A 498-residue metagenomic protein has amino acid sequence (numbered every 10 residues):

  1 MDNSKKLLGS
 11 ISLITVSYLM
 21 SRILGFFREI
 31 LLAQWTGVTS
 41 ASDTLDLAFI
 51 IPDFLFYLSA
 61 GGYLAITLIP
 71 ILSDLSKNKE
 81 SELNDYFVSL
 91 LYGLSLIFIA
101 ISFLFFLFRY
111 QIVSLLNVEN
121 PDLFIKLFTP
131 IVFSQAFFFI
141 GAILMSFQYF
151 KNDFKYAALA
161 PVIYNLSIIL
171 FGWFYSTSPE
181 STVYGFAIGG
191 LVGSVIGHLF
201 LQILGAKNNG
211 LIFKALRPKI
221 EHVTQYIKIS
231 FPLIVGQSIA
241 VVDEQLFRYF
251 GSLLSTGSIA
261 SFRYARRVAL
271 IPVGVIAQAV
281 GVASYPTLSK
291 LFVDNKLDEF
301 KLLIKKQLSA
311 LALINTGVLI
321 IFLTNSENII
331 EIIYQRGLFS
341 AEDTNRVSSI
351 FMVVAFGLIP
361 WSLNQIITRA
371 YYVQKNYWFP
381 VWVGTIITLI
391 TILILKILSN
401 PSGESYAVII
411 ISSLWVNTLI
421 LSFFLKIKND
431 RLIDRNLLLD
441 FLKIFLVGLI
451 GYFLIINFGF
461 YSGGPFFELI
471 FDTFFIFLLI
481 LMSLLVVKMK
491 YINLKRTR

Functional and structural regions predicted by a protein language model:
M1-L7, V183, A187, Q202-A240 (+2 more regions): Interhelical loop/hinge segments that connect adjacent transmembrane helices in multipass membrane
G9-A33, G193, G197, L201-G205 (+6 more regions): Transmembrane helical elements of multi-pass membrane transporters/channels
G61-K77, A277-K296, K301, K305-L308 (+1 more regions): Helix-loop junctions and terminal segments of transmembrane helices in multi-pass membrane transport/translocation
A100-E119, I320-S340, K396, N457 (+1 more regions): Short membrane-interface helical motifs at transmembrane helix boundaries in multi-pass membrane transporters
E119-L144, L170, F339-I367: Alpha-helical transmembrane segments of multi-pass membrane proteins
F137-L159, F356-I386, I397: Membrane-interface junctions at transmembrane-helix termini in multi-pass inner-membrane proteins
K155, I163-L199, W378, T385-L419 (+3 more regions): Membrane-interface helix-loop junctions in multi-pass transport and translocation proteins
L438-N493: Transmembrane alpha-helical segments of multi-pass transport proteins
